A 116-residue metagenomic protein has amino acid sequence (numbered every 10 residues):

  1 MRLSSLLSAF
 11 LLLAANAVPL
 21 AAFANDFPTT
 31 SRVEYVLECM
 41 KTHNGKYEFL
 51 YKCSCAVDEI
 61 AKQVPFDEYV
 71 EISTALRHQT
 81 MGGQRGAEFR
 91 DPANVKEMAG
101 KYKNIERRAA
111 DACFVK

Functional and structural regions predicted by a protein language model:
M1-S5: Positively charged n-region of N-terminal signal peptides that target proteins for export
L6, A21, V36, L50-C53 (+1 more regions): Hydrophobic alpha-helical segments
L6-A14: Sec-dependent N-terminal signal peptides
L13-A22: C-terminal segment of classical bacterial N-terminal signal peptides
A15-N16, V33-Y35, D91: A short linear-motif detector with a strong N-terminal bias
F23-T29, C39-T42, V95-Y102: Short, intrinsically disordered, charge-biased short linear motifs at domain edges
T30-M81: Short N-proximal segments of mature Sec-exported proteins
I60-K116: Compact alpha-helical subdomains of small soluble proteins
